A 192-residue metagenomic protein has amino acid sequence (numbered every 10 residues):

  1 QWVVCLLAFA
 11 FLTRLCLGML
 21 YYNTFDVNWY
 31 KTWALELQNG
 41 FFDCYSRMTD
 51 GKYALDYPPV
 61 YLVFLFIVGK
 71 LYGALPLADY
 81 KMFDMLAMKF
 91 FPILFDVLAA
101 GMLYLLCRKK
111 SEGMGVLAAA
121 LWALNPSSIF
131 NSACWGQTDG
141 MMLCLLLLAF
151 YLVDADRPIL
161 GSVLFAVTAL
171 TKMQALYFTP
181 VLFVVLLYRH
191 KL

Functional and structural regions predicted by a protein language model:
Q1-C16, R108, G115: Start-transfer (signal-anchor) and selected internal transmembrane alpha helices of multi-pass inner/ER membrane
A10, A118-L124, F165, A169: Short helix- or helix-capping micro-motifs that position conserved polar/aromatic residues at function-defining sites
N28-D56, V60, K70-A78: Extracytosolic helix-loop segments that constitute the early lumenal/periplasmic catalytic or substrate-binding loops
D79-M82, L103-P126, L160: Transmembrane-helix signature of polytopic, membrane-embedded enzymes that assemble or transfer cell-envelope glycans
L86-K110: Transmembrane-helix motifs of polytopic, lipid-linked glycan transferases
F91-L94, A120-L124, S128-L147, T171 (+1 more regions): Multi-pass, polyprenyl lipid-linked donor-dependent membrane glycosyltransferases
M102-L105, M141-P158: Specific aromatic-rich, kink-prone transmembrane helix
F178-L192: Perimembrane helix-loop-helix junctions
